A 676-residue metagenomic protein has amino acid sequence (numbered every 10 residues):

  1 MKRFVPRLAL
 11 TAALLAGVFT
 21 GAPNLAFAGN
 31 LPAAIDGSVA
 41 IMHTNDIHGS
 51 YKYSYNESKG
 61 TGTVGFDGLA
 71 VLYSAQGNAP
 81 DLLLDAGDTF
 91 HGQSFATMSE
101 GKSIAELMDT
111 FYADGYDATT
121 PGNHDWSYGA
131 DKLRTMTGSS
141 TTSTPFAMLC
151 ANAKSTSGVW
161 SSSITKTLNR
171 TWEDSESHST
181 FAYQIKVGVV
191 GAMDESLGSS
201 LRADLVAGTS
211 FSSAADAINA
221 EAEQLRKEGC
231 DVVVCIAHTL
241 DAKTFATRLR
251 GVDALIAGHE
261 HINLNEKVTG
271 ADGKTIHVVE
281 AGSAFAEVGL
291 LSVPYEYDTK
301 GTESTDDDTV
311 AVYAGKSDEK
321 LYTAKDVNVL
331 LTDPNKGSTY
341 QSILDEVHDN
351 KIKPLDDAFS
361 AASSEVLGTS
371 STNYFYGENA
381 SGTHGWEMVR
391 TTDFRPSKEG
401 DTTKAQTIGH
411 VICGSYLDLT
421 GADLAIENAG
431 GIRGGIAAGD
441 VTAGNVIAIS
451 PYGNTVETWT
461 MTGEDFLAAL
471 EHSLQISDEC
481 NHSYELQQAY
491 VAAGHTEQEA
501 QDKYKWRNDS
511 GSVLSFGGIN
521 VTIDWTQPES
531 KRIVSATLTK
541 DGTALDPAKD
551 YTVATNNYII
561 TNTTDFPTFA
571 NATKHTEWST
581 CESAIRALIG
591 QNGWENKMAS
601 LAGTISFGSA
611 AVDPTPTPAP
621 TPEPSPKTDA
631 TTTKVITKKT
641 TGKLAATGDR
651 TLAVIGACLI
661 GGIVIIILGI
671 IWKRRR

Functional and structural regions predicted by a protein language model:
M1-A9: Bacterial N-terminal signal peptides that target proteins for export
T11-G21: Bacterial N-terminal signal peptides
F19-I35, G642-L652, I671-R674: Sec-dependent signal peptide cleavage junction
G29-T323, T403, I408-V411, S579-T580: Acidic, metal/ion-coordinating pockets
I35-A40, S50-S54, K59-V64, T144-N152 (+8 more regions): Feature captures C-terminal
Y295-D440, I589-V612: A short C-terminal boundary segment appended to hydrolase-like catalytic domains
F607-D649: C-terminal low-complexity, Ser/Thr- and acidic/Pro-rich disordered "stalk" regions positioned immediately N-terminal
A657-R676: C-terminal membrane-anchoring or membrane-association module
